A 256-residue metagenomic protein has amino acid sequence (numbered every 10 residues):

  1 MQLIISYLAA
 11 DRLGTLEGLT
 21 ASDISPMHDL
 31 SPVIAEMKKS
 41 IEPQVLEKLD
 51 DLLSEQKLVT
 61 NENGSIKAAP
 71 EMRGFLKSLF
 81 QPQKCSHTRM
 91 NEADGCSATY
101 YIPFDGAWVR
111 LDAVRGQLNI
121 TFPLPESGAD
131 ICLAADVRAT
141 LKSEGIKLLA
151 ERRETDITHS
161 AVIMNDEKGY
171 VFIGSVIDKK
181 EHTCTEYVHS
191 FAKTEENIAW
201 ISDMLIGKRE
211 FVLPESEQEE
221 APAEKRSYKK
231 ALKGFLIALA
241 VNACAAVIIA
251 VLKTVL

Functional and structural regions predicted by a protein language model:
M1-S54, N61: Short, amphipathic alpha-helical interface elements at domain boundaries that mediate macromolecular binding
L53, W108-V109: Amphipathic N-proximal alpha-helical interface segments
T60-A107, V114-L118, P125: Accessory beta->alpha helical hairpin/"wing" motif in late/C-terminal subdomains of nucleic-acid enzymes
A134-R226: Long, low-complexity, charge-rich intrinsically disordered regions
E224-V241: Juxtamembrane cytosolic/matrix-side boundary and N-terminal portion of single-pass signal-anchor/stop-transfer
I248-L256: Juxtamembrane boundary at the C-terminal end of a transmembrane helix
